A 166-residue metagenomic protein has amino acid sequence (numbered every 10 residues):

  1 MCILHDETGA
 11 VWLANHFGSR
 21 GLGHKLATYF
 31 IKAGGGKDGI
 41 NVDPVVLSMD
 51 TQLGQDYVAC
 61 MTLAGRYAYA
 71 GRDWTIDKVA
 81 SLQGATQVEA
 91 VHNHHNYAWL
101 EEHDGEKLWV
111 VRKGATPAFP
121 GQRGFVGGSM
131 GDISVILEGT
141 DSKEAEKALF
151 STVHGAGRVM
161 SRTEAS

Functional and structural regions predicted by a protein language model:
M1-S166: Domain-length cofactor-binding catalytic modules of enzymes
